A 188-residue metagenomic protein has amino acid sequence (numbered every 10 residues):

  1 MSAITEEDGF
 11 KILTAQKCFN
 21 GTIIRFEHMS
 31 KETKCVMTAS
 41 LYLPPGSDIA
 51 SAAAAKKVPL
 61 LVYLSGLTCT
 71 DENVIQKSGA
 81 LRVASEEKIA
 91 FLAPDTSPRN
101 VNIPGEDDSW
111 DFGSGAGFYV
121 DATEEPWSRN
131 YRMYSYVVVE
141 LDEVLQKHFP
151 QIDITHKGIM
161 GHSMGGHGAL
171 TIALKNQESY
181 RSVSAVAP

Functional and structural regions predicted by a protein language model:
S2-P188: Non-catalytic cap/lid and distal C-terminal segments of serine-dependent acyl enzymes
